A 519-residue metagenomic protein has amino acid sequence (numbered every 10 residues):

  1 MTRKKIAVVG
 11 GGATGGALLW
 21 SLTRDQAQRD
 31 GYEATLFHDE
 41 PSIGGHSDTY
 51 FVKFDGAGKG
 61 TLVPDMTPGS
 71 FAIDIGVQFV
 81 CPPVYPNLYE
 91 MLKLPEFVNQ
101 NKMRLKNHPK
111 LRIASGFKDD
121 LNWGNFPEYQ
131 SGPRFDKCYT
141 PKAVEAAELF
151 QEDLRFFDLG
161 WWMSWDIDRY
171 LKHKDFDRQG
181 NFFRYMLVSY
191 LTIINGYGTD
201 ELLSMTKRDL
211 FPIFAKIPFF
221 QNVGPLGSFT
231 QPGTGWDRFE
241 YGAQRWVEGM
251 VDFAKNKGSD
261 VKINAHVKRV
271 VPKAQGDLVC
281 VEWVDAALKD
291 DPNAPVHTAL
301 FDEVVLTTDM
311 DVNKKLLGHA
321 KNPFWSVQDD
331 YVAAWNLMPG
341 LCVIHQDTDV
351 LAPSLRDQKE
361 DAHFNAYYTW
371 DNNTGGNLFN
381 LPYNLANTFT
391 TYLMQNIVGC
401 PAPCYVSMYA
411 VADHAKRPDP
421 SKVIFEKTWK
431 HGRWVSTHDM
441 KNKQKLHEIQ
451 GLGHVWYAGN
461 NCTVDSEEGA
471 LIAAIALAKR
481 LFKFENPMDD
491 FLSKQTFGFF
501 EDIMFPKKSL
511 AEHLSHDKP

Functional and structural regions predicted by a protein language model:
R3-T35: N-terminal Rossmann-like FAD-binding beta1-loop-alpha1 element of flavoenzymes
T14, S42, D311: Conserved Rossmann-like nucleotide-cofactor binding loop
T23-L62: Glycine-rich FAD pyrophosphate-binding loop
D25, K268-K427: Mid-domain catalytic core of redox enzymes that form a hydrophobic substrate pocket/lid adjacent to a catalytic redox
T49-L88: N-terminal glycine-rich dinucleotide-binding loop that anchors FAD/FMN and/or NAD(P) in oxidoreductases
D74, C81-P218: Mobile amphipathic helical/loop "lid" adjacent to a hydrophobic cofactor/ligand pocket
I217-P295: Helical element adjacent to the flavin cofactor pocket in flavoenzyme catalytic cores
L378-P519: Conserved flavin/dinucleotide-binding core of flavoenzymes
